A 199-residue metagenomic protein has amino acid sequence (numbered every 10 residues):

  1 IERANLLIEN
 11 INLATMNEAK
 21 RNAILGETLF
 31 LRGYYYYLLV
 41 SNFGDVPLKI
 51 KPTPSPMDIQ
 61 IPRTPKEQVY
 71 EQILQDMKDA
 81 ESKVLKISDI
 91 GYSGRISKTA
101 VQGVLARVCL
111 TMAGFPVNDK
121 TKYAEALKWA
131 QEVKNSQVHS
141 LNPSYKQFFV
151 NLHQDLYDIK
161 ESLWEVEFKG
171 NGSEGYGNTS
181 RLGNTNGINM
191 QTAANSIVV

Functional and structural regions predicted by a protein language model:
I1, Y70, L74, K78-E81 (+1 more regions): An aromatic- and glycine-enriched ligand-binding surface/loop that stacks and positions planar moieties
I1-F43, I59-E71, M77-G91: Conserved, well-structured interaction surfaces
N12, V40-S41, P47, S88-D89 (+1 more regions): Short coil/turn linking the two alpha-helices of tandem helical-hairpin repeats
R32, Y37-L39, G44, I50-P52 (+2 more regions): Glycine-rich, histidine-containing beta strand-loop boundary motifs that form or position
Y36, D45, K49, Y92-A100: Aromatic-lined, polymer-binding surfaces characteristic of secreted/periplasmic polysaccharide-degrading enzymes
D45-K66, F115-A124: Short coil/linker segments at helix-helix boundaries
V46-P52, E81-Y92, S140-Q147: Glycine- and aromatic-rich loop/turn segments at beta-sheet edges
S55-I59, Y92, G183: A sequence-level detector of short, solvent-exposed, charge-rich linear segments
